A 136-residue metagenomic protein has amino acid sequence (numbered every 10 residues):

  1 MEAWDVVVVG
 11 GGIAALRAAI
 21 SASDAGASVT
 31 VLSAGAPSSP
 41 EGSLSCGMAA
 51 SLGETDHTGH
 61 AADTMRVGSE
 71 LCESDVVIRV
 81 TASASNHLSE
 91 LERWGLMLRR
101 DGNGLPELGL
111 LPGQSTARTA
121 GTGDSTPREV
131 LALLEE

Functional and structural regions predicted by a protein language model:
M1-A3, L108: A short, basic/flexible loop-to-alpha-helix module at the beginning of a structural domain
A3-D5, A84: A general secondary-structure boundary signal
D5-V31: N-terminal Rossmann-like FAD-binding beta1-loop-alpha1 element of flavoenzymes
A27, A34-E136: Conserved N-terminal/central alpha/beta ligand/cofactor-binding core
